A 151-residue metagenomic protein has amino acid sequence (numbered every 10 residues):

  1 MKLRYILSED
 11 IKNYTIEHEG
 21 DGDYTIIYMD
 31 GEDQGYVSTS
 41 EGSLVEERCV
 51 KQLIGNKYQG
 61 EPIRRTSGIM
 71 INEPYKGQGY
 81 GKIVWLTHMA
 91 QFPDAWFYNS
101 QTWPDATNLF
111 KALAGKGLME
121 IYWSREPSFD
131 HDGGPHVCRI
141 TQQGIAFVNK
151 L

Functional and structural regions predicted by a protein language model:
L3-E9: Proteolytic processing junctions in secreted/extracellular precursors, especially proprotein convertase/trypsin-like
I16-E47: Conserved beta-hairpin
N56-E73: Conserved acetyl-CoA binding element of GNAT-fold acetyltransferases
I71, G77-A90: Conserved acetyl-CoA-binding loop-helix of GNAT-fold acetyltransferases
W85, A90-D105: Conserved GNAT acetyl-CoA-binding A-motif
L86-M89, M119, G133-H136, F147: A composition-driven surface/loop motif
Y98-K116, W123-H131, T141: Conserved beta-strand-loop-alpha-helix junction that forms the acyl-donor binding cleft
